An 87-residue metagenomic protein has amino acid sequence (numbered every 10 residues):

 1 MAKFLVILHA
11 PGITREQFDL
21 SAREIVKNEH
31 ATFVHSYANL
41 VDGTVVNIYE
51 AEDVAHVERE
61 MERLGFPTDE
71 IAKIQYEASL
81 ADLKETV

Functional and structural regions predicted by a protein language model:
M1-N28, N39-G43, V54, E60 (+1 more regions): Short S/T/G/P-rich N-terminal loop/turn motif that feeds into the first structured element of a domain
E29, L64-P67: Short, structured coil segments at secondary-structure junctions
A31-Y37: A short linear hydrophobic-aromatic micro-motif
F66-A78: Conserved short beta-strand edge segments in small beta-sheet-based binding/regulatory domains
